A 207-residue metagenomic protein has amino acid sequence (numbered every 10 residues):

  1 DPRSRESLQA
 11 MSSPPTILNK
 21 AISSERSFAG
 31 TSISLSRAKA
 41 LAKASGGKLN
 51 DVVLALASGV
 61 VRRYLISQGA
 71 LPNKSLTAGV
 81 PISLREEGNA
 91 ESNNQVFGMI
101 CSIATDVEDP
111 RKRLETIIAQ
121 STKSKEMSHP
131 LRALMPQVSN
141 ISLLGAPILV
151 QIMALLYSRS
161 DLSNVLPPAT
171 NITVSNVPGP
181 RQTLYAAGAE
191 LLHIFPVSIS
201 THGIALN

Functional and structural regions predicted by a protein language model:
D1-I204: Soluble acyl-CoA-dependent acyltransferase catalytic core bearing the H(X)4D motif
N207: Short, surface-exposed charged micro-motifs
